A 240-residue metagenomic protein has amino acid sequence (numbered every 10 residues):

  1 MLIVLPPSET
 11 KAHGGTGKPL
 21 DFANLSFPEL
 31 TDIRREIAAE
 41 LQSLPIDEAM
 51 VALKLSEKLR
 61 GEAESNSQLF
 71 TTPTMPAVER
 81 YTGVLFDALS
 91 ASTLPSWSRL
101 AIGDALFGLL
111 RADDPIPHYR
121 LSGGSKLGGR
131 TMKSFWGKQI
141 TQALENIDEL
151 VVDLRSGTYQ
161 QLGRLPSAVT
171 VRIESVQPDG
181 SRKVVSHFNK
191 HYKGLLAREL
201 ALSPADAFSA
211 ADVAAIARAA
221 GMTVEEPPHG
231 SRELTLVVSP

Functional and structural regions predicted by a protein language model:
M1-L121, G128, L202, V238: Near-N-terminal "mature-domain entry" segment
L89-P240: Internal, well-folded beta-alpha domain core
